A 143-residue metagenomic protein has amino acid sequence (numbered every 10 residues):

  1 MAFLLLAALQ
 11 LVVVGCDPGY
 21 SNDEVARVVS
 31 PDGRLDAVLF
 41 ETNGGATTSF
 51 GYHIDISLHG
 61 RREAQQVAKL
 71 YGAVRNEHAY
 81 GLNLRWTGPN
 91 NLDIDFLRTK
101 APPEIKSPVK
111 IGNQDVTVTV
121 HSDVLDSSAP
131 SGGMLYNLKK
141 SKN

Functional and structural regions predicted by a protein language model:
A2-L11: Bacterial N-terminal signal peptides
L6, R27, G44, L84 (+1 more regions): Generic marker of residues within folded, mature protein domains
V14-G15: C-terminal motif of bacterial Sec signal peptides marking the signal peptidase cleavage site
G19-S57: N-terminal secretory signal peptides
T42, H59, L97-T99: Solvent-exposed coil/turn segments that connect beta secondary-structure elements in extracytoplasmic/periplasmic
G45-T47, R62, P102: Residue-level signal for secondary-structure boundary sites
Y52-L84: Acidic, aromatic-enriched beta-alpha/helix-loop junctions
A73-N143: Acidic, small-residue rich beta-repeat scaffolds with periodic aromatic anchors
